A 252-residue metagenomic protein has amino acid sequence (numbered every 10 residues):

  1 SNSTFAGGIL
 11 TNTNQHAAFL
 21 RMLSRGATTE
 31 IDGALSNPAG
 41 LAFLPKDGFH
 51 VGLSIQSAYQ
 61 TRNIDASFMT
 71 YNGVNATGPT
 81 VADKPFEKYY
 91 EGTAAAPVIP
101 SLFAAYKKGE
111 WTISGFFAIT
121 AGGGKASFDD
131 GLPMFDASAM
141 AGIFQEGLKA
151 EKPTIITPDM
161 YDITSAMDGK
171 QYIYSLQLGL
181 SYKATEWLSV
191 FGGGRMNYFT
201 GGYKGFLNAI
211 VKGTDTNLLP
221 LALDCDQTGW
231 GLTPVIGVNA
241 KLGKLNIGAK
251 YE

Functional and structural regions predicted by a protein language model:
N2-G122: N-terminal, post-signal peptide beta-strand-biased segments of exported outer-membrane/organellar beta-barrel and other
D32, A95-P100, Y172-L176, T228-P234 (+1 more regions): Residues that define the transmembrane beta-barrel architecture of outer-membrane proteins
K46, K108-W111, T185-W187, L242-L245: Outer-membrane beta-barrel channels and translocator barrels
F49-L53, I113-G115, V190-G192, I236 (+1 more regions): Transmembrane beta-strands of outer-membrane beta-barrel proteins
I55-T61, F117-G123, M196-T200, L242-K244 (+1 more regions): Transmembrane beta-strands of outer-membrane beta-barrel pores
N63-M69, A126-P133, G202-T216: Outer-membrane beta-barrel translocator domains and adjoining extracellular loop/strand segments of Gram-negative
F86-Y90, Y161-A166, N217-D226: Extracellular loop and loop/strand-boundary signature of outer-membrane beta-barrel proteins
A105-K108, L178, Y182, M196 (+2 more regions): Residue-level signature of outer-membrane beta-barrel architecture
